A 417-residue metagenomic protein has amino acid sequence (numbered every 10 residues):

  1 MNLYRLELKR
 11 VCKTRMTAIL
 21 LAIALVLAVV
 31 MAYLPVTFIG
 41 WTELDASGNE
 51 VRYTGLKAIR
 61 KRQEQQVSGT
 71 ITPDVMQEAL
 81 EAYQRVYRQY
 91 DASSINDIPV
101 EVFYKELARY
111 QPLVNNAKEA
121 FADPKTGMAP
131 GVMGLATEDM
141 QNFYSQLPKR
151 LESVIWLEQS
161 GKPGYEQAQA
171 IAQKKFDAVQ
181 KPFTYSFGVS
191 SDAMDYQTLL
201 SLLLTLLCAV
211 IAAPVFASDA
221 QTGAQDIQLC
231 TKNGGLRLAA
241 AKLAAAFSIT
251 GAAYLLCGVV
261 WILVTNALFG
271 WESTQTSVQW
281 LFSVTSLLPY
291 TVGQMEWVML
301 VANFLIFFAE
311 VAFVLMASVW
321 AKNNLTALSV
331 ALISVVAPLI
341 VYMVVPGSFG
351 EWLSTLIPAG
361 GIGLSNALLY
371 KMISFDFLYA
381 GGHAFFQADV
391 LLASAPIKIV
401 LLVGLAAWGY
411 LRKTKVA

Functional and structural regions predicted by a protein language model:
M1-L21: Aromatic- and glycine-rich beta-strand/loop motifs that create alpha-glucan
T17, I306-V314, K371-A417: Alpha-helical transmembrane segments of multi-pass membrane transporters/translocases
L21-L25, L325-P338: Central hydrophobic cores of alpha-helical transmembrane segments in multi-pass integral membrane proteins
V26-M76, A82, D139-D219, A240-W320 (+1 more regions): Secretory targeting signals
F38-L135: N-terminal, intrinsically disordered, polar/charged segments of Gram-positive cell-envelope systems that serve as
D219-D226: Hydrophobic transmembrane alpha-helix segments characteristic of membrane transport and insertion machinery
L229-G235: Short helix-to-coil transition segments within interhelical loops that connect adjacent transmembrane helices
L268-S277, P346-M372: Juxtamembrane non-transmembrane "cap" segments at the membrane-aqueous interface of multi-pass membrane proteins
